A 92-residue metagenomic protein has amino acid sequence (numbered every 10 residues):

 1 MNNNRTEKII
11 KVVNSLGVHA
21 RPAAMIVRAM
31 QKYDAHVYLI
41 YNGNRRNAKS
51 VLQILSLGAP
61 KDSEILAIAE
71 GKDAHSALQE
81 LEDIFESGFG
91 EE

Functional and structural regions predicted by a protein language model:
M1-N2, R28: A short, flexible low-complexity segment enriched in Lys/Arg and Gly/Pro that occurs in N-terminal basic tails
N3-I9, E64-L66: Intrinsic-disorder/low-complexity, polar/charged segments enriched in Ser/Thr/Lys/Arg/Asp/Glu/Gln
E7, K11-V13, I84: Residue-level signal for pocket-adjacent positions within structured domains
K11-K61: Compact, glycine-rich, soluble single-domain proteins
P60-E92: C-terminal structural segments of small proteins and small subunits
